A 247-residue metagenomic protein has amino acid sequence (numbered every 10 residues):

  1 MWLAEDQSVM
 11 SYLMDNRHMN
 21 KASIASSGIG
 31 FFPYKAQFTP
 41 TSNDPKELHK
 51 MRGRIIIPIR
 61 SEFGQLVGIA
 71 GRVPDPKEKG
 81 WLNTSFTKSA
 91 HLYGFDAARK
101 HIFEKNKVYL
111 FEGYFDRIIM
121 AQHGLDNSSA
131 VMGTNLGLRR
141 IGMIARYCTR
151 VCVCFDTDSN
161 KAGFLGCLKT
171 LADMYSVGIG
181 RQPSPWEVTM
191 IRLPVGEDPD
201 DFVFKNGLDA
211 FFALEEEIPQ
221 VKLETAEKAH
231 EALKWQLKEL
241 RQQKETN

Functional and structural regions predicted by a protein language model:
M1-G53, F63, R99-F103, R181 (+1 more regions): TOPRIM metal-binding catalytic domain and adjacent DNA-binding surface shared by DnaG-type primases
D15, F31-C148, F164-G166: Phosphate-handling DNA/RNA-contact segment within nucleic-acid enzymes
S27, V131, I191-L193: Conserved beta-strand termini and adjacent loop/short-helix elements that scaffold enzyme active sites in alpha/beta
L110, C148-G163, I191-R192: Acidic beta-strand-to-loop metal/phosphate-binding motif
F115, N135, D158-N160, P194-D198: Conserved nucleotide-binding/hydrolysis micro-motifs of P-loop NTPases
I119, M143, G166-D173, D198 (+1 more regions): Alpha-helical scaffold elements adjacent to nucleotide-binding pockets in ATP/GTP-utilizing enzyme cores
M143, D173-S184: Arginine/glycine-rich "motif VI" loop of SF2 helicases in the C-terminal RecA-like domain
W186-N247: C-terminal or mid-to-C-terminal helical accessory/interaction module adjacent to the motor/catalytic core
